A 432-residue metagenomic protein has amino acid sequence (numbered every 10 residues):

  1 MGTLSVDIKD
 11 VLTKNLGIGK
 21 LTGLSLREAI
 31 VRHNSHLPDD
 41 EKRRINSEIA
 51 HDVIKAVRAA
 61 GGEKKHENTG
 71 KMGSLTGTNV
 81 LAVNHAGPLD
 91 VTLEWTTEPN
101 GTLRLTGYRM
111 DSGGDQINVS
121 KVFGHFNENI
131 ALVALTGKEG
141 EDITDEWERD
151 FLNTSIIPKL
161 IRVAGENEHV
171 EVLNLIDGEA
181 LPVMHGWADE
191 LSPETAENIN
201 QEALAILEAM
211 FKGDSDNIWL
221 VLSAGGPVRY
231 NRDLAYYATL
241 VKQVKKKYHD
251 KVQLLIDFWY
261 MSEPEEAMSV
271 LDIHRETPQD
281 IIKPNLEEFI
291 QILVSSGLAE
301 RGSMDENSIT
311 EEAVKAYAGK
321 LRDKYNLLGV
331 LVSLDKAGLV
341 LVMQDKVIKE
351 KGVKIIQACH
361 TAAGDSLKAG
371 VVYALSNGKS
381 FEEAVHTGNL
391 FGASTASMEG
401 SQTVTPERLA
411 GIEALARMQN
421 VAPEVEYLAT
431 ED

Functional and structural regions predicted by a protein language model:
M1-D90, D111, F126, A131-L135 (+4 more regions): Ribokinase/PfkB-type carbohydrate-kinase core domain
P88-L93, G114-S120: N-terminal glycine-rich anion-binding loops that anchor highly charged ligand groups
W95, T144-F151: Glycine-rich loop at the start of a catalytic domain that most often binds anionic cofactors/ligands
T96-Q116: Short catalytic helix/loop segments, enriched in acidic residues and glycine and frequently bearing histidine
R104-D111, K351-A362: Short pre-catalytic strand/loop immediately N-terminal to key active-site residues, enriched for Gly-Thr
K121-V122, I290-V294, A358-F381, V385 (+1 more regions): Short, small-residue alpha-helix embedded
G319, N389-A393: Solvent-exposed alpha-helix faces
S394-T403: Short arginine-rich
